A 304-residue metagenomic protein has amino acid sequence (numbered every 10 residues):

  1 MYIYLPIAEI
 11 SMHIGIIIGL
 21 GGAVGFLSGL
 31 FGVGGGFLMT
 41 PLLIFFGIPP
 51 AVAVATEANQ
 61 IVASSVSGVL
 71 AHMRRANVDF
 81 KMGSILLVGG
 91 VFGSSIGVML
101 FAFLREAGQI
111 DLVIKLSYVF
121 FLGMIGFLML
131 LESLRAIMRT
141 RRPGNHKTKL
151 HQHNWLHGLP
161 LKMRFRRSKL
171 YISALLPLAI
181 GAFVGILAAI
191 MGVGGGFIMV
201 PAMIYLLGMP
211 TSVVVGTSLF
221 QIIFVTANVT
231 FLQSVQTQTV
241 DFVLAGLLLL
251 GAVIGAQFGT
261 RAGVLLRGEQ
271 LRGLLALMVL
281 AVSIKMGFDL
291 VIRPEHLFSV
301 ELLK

Functional and structural regions predicted by a protein language model:
M1-L20, R74-F183, Y205, V235-K304: Juxtamembrane transmembrane-helix boundary motif
G21, G25-V33, F37, S64-V69 (+7 more regions): Transmembrane alpha-helical segments of multi-pass membrane transport proteins and ion-pumping complexes
G36-G83: Juxtamembrane transmembrane-helix termini in multi-pass membrane transport proteins
M39-V52, A188, I198-V213, L232: Interfacial segments of multi-pass membrane proteins
G47-E57, K81-I85, G208-S218, F242-G246: The feature identifies polytopic integral membrane transport proteins across all domains of life
V54-S65, L87-V91, S218-I223, A252-V253 (+1 more regions): Transmembrane helix-bundle signature of multi-pass membrane transporters/permeases
I190, G194, L207-P210, V214 (+3 more regions): Alpha-helix capping/termination and helix-coil
M191, G195-P201, T211-T217, V243 (+1 more regions): Extended hydrophobic-aromatic, low-complexity segments
